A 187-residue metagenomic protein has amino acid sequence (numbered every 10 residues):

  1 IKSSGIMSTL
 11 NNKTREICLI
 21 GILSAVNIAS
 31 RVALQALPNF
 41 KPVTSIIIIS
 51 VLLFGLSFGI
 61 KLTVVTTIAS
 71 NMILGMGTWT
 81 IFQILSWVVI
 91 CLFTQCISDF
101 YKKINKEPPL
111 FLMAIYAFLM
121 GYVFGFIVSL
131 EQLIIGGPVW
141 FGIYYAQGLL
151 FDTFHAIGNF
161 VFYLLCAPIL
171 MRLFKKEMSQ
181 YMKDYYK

Functional and structural regions predicted by a protein language model:
G5-I49, L53, S57, K61: Hydrophobic transmembrane alpha-helices
I6-T9, E16-S24, L62, F82-L133: Short helix-perturbing small/polar motifs within transmembrane alpha-helices
I28-F40, V64-S98: Interfacial aromatic-anchored transmembrane helix boundaries in multi-pass membrane proteins
V43-I47, S86-I90, F162: Hydrophobic core segments of transmembrane alpha-helices in multi-pass, intramembrane catalytic enzymes
S45-I48, N71, C91, Q95 (+2 more regions): Hydrophobic transmembrane alpha-helices of multi-pass small-molecule transporters
I48, T67, C91-Q95, S129 (+2 more regions): Transmembrane alpha-helix boundary and packing residues in multipass membrane permease domains and related
L53-S57, F93-K103, I169-K175: Structural signal for the C-terminal ends of transmembrane alpha-helices and the immediately following loop
M76-I81, K106-K187: Membrane-embedded alpha-helical hairpins and interfacial helices in multi-pass inner-membrane proteins
